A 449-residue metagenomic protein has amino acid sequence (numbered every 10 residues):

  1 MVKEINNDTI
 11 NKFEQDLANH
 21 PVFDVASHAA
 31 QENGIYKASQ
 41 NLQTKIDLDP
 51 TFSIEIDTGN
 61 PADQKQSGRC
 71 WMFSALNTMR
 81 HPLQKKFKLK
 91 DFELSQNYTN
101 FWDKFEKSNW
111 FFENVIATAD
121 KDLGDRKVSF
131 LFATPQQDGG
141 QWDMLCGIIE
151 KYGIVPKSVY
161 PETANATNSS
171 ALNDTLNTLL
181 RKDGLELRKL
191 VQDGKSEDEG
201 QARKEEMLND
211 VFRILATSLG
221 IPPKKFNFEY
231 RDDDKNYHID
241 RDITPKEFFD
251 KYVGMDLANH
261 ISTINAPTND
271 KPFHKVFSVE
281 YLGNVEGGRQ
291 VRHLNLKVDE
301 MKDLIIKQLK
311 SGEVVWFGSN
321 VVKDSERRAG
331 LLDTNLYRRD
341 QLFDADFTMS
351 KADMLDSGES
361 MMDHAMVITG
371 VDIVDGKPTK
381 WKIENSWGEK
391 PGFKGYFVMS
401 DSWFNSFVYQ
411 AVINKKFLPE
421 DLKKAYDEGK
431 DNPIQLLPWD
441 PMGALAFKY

Functional and structural regions predicted by a protein language model:
V2-D24, F73-L76, L89, S357 (+4 more regions): Bimodal feature
V2-G59: N-terminal regions that are enriched for targeting/export leaders and immediately downstream pro/stem segments
N6, G34, S95, T244 (+4 more regions): Helix N-terminus capping/helix-initiation residues
K45-V315, W381, P391-F393, D401 (+1 more regions): Active-site nucleophile-adjacent alpha helix/oxyanion-hole segment immediately C-terminal to the catalytic cysteine
F73, F317-N320, T369: Short His-Asn-centered micro-motif
G288-D363: Long, positively charged binding patches that form subdomain-scale interaction surfaces for polyanionic ligands
T369, V374, T379-Y449: Conserved catalytic-core surface of thiol
